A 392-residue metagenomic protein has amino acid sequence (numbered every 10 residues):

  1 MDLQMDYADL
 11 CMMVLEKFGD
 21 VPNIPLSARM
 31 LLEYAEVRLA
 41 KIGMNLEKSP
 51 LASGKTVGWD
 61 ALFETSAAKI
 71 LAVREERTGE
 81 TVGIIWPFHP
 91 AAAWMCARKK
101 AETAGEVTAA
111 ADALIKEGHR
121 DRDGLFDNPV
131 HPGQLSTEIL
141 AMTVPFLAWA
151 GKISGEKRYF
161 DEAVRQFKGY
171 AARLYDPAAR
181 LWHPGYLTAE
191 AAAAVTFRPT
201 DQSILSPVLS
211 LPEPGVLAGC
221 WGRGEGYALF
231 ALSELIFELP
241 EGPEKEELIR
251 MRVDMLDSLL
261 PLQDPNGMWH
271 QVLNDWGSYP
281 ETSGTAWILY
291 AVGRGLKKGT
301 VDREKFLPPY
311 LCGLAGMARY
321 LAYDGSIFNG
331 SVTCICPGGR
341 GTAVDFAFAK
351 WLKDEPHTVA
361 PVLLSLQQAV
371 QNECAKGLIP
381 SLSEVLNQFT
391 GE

Functional and structural regions predicted by a protein language model:
D2-M30, V37-A91, A97-A110, Q134 (+2 more regions): CBM-like carbohydrate-recognition segments
C11-G19, Y34, I85-R98, L125-M142 (+3 more regions): Carbohydrate-binding/catalytic loop surfaces
L32-E33, T143-I153, L229-I236: Alpha-helical scaffold elements that line and support the substrate/ligand-binding pocket of soluble hydrolases
L46, A150-D161, L235-E246, G295-E304: Inter-helical turn/loop segments and adjacent helix faces that build the functional surface of alpha-helical bundle
S53-V57, A61-T65, K69-S210: Extended ligand-binding groove/face enriched in aromatic
P177-W182, P261-V272, D302, L311 (+1 more regions): Catalytic cores of carbohydrate-active enzymes
Y227-L273: Oxyanion-binding "anion nests"
